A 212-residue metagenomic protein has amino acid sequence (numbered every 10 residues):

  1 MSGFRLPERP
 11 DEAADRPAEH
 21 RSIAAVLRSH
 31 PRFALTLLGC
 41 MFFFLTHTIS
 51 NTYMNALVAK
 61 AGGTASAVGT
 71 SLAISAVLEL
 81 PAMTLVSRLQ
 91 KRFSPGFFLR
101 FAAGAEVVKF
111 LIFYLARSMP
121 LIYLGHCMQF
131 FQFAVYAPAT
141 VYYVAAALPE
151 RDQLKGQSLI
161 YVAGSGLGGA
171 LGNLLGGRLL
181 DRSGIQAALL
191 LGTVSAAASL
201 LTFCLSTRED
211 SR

Functional and structural regions predicted by a protein language model:
M1-D11, S199-T207: C-terminal membrane-cytosol helix-exit motif in multi-pass small-molecule transporters
L6-L37: Juxtamembrane intracellular "pre-TM" segments in multi-pass secondary transporters
R32-S71: Helix-loop boundary and gating motifs at the non-cytosolic
L35-T36, P120-H126: Short hydrophobic/alpha-helical segments at membrane-entry points of transmembrane helices in Major Facilitator
P81-P95, L180-D181: Helix-to-loop junctions at the C-terminal end of transmembrane segments in multipass secondary transporters
F97-I112, L190-T193: Structural signature of the two symmetry-related core transmembrane helices
V135-P149: Intracellular juxtamembrane helix-capping segments at the cytosolic ends of symmetry-related transmembrane helices
G177-A196: A membrane-interface helix-boundary motif in multi-pass transporters
